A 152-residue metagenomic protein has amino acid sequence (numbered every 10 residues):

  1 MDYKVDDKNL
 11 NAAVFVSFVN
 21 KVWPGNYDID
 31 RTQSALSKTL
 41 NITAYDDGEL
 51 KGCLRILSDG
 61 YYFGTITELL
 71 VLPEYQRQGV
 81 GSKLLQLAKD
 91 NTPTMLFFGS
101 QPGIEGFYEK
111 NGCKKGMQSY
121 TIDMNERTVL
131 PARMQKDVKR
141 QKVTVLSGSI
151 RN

Functional and structural regions predicted by a protein language model:
M1-I29, S119, L130-N152: Short amphipathic alpha-helix that is part of the acyltransferase structural core
D7, T67, G99-S100: Small/polar loops that bind or transfer phosphate-bearing groups
N9, G60, Q101-P102: Alpha-helix N-cap/helix-start capping motif
D30-L70: A conserved beta-strand-loop-helix scaffold within acyl/acetyltransferase catalytic domains
V71, R77-D90: Conserved acetyl-CoA-binding loop-helix of GNAT-fold acetyltransferases
L85, D90-G103: Conserved GNAT acetyl-CoA-binding A-motif
M95-G99, E109, K114-K136, R140-Q141: Conserved catalytic-core motifs of GNAT/GCN5-like acyltransferases
